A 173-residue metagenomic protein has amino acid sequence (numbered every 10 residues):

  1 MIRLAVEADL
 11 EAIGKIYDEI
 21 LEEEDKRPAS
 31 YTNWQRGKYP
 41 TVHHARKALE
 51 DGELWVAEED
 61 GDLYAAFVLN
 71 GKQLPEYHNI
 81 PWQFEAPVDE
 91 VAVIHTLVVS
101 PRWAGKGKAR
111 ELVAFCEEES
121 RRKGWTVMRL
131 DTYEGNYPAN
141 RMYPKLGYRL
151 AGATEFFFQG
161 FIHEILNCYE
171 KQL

Functional and structural regions predicted by a protein language model:
M1-K15, E24: A short beta-loop-alpha structural element at the N-terminal edge of CoA-dependent acyl/N-acetyltransferase catalytic
A5, L97-V99, T132: Hydrophobic adenine-recognition pocket in adenosine-nucleotide-binding enzymes
G14, L21-H44: Conserved GNAT-fold acetyl-CoA-binding loop/helix
D51-F67: Conserved beta-hairpin
V68-T96, P101-A104, F157-G160: Conserved acyl-donor/pantetheine-binding loop and adjacent beta-alpha core of acyl/acetyltransferases and related
A86-P87, Y133-N136, P144-L146, F156-L173: C-terminal "cap" of GNAT-fold acetyltransferases
V99, G105-E118, R141-K145: Conserved acetyl-CoA-binding loop-helix of GNAT-fold acetyltransferases
V113, S120-T132: Conserved GNAT acetyl-CoA-binding A-motif
